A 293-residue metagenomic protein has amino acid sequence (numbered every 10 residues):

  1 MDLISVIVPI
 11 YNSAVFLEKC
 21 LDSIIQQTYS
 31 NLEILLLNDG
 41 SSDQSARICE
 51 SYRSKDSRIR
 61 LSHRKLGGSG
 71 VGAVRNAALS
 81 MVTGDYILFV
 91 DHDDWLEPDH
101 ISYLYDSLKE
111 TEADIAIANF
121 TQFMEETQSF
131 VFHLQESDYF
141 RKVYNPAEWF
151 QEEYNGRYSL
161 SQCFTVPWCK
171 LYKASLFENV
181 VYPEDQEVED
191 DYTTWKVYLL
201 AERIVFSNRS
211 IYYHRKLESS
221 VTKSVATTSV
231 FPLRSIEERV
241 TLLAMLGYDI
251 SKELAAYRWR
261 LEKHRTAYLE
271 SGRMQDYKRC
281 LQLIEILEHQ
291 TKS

Functional and structural regions predicted by a protein language model:
N12-Q26: Short, well-formed alpha-helical segments that are part of the catalytic scaffolds of diverse glycosyltransferases
E18, L32, D43-Y52, W95 (+1 more regions): Acidic helix N-cap motif at the loop->helix transition within catalytic regions of sugar-transfer enzymes
S23, S30, N38-R47, L66-G68: A conserved acidic beta->alpha catalytic loop
L32-G40, R60-R64, D91-H92: Short beta-strand/loop segment that forms part of the nucleotide-sugar
R64-V82, W95: Glycine-rich, basic loop-to-helix element that forms the pyrophosphate-binding segment of sugar-nucleotide handling
I87: Short aromatic/hydrophobic "clamp" motif used to bind/position activated sugar donors
W95-E187, D191-K196, L200-R203, R215 (+1 more regions): Donor-binding/catalytic cores of nucleotide-activated saccharide and glycerol-phosphate transferases/polymerases
R215-S293: C-terminal subregions of glycosyltransferases and related glycan-biosynthesis enzymes
